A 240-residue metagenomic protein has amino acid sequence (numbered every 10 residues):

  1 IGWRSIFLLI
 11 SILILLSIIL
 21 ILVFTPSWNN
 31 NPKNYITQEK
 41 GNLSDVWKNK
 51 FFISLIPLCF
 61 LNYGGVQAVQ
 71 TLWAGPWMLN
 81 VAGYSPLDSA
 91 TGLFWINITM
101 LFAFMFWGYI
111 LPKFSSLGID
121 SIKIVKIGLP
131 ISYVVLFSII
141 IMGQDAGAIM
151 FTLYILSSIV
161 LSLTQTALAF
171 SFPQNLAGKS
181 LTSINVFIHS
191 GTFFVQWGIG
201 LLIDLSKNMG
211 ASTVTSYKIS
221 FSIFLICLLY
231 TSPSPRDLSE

Functional and structural regions predicted by a protein language model:
I1-T25: Helix-loop-helix hairpin linking two adjacent transmembrane segments in secondary transporters
G2-S11, D204-I226: A membrane-interface helix-boundary motif in multi-pass transporters
W28-S54: Juxtamembrane intracellular "pre-TM" segments in multi-pass secondary transporters
F51-N97, F104, Q196: Extracytoplasmic gate region of multi-pass secondary transporters
M105-I119: Helix-to-loop junctions at the C-terminal end of transmembrane segments in multipass secondary transporters
I122-T164: C-terminal transmembrane helical hairpin of 12-TM major facilitator-type secondary transporters
L176-K207: A late C-terminal transmembrane helix in Major Facilitator Superfamily
Y230-E240: Single conserved hydrophobic/aromatic residue that forms the stacking wall/gate of nucleotide- or nucleobase-binding
